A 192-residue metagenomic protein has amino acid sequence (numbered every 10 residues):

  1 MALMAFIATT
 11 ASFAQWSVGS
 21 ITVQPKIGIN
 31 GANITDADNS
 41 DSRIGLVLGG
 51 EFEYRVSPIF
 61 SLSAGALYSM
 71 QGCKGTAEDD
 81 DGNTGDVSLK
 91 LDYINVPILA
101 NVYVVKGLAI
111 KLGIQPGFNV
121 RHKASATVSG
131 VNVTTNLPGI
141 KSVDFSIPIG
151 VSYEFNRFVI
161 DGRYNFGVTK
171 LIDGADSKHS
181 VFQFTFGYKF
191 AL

Functional and structural regions predicted by a protein language model:
M1-T22, K26, F186, F190-L192: Bacterial Sec-dependent N-terminal signal peptides
F13-R55, G167: Short glycine/proline- and aromatic-enriched beta-strand/turn motifs that initiate or cap beta-hairpins
W16-V18, S57-I59, V105, F155-F158 (+1 more regions): Outer-membrane beta-barrel channels and translocator barrels
T22, S40-T84, D92-I94: Glycine- and aromatic-enriched membrane insertion/assembly motifs of diderm outer-membrane and organelle channel
V23-I27, L62-A64, V96, I110-I114 (+3 more regions): Transmembrane beta-strands of outer-membrane beta-barrel proteins
I29-N33, L46, Y68-G72, P116-V120 (+3 more regions): Transmembrane beta-strands of outer-membrane beta-barrel pores
N33-S40, M70-D92, V120-V143, K170-D176 (+1 more regions): Flexible, solvent-exposed loop segments that connect beta-strands
I149, Y153-V159, K178-L192: Outer-membrane beta-barrel "beta-signal"
